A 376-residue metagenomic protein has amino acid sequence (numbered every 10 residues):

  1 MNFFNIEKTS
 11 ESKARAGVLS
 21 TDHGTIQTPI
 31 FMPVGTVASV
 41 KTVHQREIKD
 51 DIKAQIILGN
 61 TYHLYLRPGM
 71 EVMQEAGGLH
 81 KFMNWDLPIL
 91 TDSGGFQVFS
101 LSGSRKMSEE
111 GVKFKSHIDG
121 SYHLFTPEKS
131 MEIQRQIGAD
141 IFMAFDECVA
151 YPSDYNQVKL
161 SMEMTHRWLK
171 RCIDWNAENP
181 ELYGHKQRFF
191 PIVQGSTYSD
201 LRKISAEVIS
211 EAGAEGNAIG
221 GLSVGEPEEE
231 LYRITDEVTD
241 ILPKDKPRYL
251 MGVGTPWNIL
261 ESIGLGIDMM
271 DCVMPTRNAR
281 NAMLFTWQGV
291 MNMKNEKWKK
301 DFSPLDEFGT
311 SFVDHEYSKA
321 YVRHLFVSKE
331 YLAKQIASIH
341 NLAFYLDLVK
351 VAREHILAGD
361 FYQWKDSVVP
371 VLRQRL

Functional and structural regions predicted by a protein language model:
M1-L182, E296-K299: Non-catalytic, usually N-terminal nucleic-acid engagement modules in DNA/RNA processing proteins
M1-V18, I26-P33, K41-T42, D146-P152 (+1 more regions): C-terminal extensions of enzymes
G24, I57, D92, Q134 (+5 more regions): Conserved, mostly hydrophobic/aromatic
K53-Q55, W85-I89, G138-I141, G184-F189 (+3 more regions): Short, well-ordered coil/turn segments that N-cap beta-strands
N156-H166, S199-A212, A333, I339: Short, electropositive alpha-helical surface patch
W175, N179, R188-L305: Glycine-rich phosphate/ribose-binding loops and adjacent secondary-structure elements that form binding surfaces
E178-H185, A358-Q363: Flexible, glycine/charged-enriched surface loops at secondary-structure junctions
H185, E296, V313: Post-transcriptional modification and biogenesis factors for structured RNAs of the translation apparatus
